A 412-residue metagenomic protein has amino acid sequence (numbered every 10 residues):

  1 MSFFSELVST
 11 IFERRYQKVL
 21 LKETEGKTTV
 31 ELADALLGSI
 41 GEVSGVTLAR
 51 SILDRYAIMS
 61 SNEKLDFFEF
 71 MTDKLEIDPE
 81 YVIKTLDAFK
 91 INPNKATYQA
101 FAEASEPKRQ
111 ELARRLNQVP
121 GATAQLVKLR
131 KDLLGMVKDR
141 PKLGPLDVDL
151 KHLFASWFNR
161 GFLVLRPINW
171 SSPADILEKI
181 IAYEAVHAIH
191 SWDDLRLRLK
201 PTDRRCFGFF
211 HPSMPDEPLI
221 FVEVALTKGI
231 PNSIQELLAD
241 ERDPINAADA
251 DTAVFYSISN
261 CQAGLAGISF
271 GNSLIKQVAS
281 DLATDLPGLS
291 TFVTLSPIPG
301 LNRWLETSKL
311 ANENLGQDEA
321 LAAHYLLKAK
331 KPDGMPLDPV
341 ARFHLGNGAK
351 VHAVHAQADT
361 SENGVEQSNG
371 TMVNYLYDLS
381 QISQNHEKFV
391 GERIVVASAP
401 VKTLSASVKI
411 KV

Functional and structural regions predicted by a protein language model:
M1-V412: Extended, composition-driven regions rather than compact fold-specific motifs
